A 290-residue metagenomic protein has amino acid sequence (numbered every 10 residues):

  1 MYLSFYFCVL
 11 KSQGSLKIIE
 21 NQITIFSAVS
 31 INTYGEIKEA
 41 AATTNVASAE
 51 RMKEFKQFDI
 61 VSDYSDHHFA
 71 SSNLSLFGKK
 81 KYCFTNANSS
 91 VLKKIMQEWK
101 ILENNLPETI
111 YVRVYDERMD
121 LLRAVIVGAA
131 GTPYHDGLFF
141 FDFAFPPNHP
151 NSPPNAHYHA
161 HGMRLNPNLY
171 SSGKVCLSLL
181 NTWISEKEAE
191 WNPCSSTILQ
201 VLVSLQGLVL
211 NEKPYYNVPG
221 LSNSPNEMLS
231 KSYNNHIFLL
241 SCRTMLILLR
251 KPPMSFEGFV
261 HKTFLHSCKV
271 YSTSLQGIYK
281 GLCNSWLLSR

Functional and structural regions predicted by a protein language model:
M1-D136, N148-R290: UBC/E2-like fold recognition across ubiquitin and ubiquitin-like conjugation systems, capturing catalytically active
